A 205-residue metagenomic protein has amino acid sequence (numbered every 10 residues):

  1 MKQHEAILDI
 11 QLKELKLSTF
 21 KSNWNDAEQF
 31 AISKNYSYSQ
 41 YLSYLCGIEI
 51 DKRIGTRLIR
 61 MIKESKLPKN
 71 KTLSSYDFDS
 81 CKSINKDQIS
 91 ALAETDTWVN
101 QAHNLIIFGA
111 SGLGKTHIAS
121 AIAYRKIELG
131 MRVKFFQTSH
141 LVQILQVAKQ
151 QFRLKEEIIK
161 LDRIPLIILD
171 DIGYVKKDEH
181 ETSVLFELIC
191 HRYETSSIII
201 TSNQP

Functional and structural regions predicted by a protein language model:
M1-K21: Charged, compositionally biased N-terminal leader segments and the immediate start of the first structured element
L17-K69: Interdomain "pre-motor" coupling segment immediately N-terminal to P-loop NTPase/helicase cores
L73-D96: N-terminal pre-Walker A segment at the start of P-loop NTPase domains
Y76, A119, Q137: Conserved hydrophobic/aromatic pocket- or pore-lining residues that grip, position, or stack substrates in active sites
T97, I107-M131: Walker A/P-loop
N104: Walker A (P-loop) ATP-phosphate-binding motif of ABC ATPase nucleotide-binding domains
R132, F136, L141-A148, F152-D162 (+1 more regions): Replace "adjacent to P-loop NTPase cores in ATP/GTP-dependent enzymes" with "adjacent to NTP-binding cores
